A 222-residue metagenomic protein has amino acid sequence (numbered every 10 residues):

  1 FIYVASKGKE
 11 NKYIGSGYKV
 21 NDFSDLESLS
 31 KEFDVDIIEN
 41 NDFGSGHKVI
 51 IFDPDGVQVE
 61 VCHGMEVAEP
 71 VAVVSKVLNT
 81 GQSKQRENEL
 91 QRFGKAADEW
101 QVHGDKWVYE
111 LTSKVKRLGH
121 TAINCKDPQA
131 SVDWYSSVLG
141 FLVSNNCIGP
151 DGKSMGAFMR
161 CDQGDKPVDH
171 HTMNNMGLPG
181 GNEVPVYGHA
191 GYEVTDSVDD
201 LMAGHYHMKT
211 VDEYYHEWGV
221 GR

Functional and structural regions predicted by a protein language model:
F1, I123-T172: Core segments of cupin and vicinal oxygen chelate
F1-Y3, N11-G15, V59-V61, L118-T121 (+4 more regions): Short, structured motif recognition centered on aromatic/hydrophobic residues
I2, E10, D55-E60, V67-E69 (+1 more regions): Short, charged/polar, Gly/Pro-enriched secondary-structure boundary elements
E10-K12, F43-H47, D151-S154: Short acidic/glycine-enriched loop/turn segments that link adjacent beta-strands
S16-V59, C125-V132, P185, G191-R222: Vicinal oxygen chelate
K31-K114, A157-F158, V211-R222: Vicinal oxygen chelate
S113-K126: Aromatic- and glycine-enriched pocket-lining scaffold segments that form the walls of small-molecule binding clefts
T172-P179: Amphipathic N-proximal alpha-helical interface segments
